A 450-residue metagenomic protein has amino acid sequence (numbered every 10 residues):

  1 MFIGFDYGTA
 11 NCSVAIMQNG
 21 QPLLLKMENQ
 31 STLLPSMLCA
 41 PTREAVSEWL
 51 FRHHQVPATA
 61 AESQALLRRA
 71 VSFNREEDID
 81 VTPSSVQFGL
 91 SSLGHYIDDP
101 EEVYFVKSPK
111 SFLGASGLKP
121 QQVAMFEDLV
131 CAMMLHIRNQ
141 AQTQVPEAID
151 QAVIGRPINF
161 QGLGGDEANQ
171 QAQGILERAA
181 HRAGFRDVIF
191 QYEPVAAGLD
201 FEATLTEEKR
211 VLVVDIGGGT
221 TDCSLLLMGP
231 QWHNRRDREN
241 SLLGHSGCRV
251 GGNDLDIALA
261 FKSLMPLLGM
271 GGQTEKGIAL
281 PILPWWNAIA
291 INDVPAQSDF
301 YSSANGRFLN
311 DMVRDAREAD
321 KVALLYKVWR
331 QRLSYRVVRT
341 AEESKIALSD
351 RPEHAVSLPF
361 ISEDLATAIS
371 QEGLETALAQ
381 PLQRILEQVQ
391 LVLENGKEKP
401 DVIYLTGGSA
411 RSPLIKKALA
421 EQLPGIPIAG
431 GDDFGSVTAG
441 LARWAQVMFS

Functional and structural regions predicted by a protein language model:
M1-L118, G251-P281, W286-I289: Early-domain small/polar-rich strand-loop-helix modules and first-structured segments of the mature chain
M1-P22, L93-V213, P230, N234 (+1 more regions): Nucleotide/phosphate-binding catalytic cleft detector across ATP-hydrolyzing and phosphate-transferring enzymes
M37-A40, Q64-A65, M228-F360: Phosphate-binding glycine-rich/basic clefts of nucleotide- and phosphate-handling proteins, predominantly
F105, M125-M134, A168, Q191 (+4 more regions): Phosphate/oxyanion-binding active-site loops and adjacent basic polyanion-contact surfaces
I137-A152, I385-V402: Phosphate/pyrophosphate-binding loops at sites that engage ATP/ADP/AMP, CoA/4′-phosphopantetheine, polyphosphate
R156-P157, V402-S409: Glycine-rich beta-strand-to-loop/alpha-helix junction loops that act as flexible
L176, K209-S224, L405-G408, I415 (+3 more regions): Extended, hydrophobic alpha-helical segments in both membrane/secreted and soluble proteins
A183-Q191, K416-A442: Conserved phosphate-binding/catalytic loops in two-lobed NTP-binding clefts
